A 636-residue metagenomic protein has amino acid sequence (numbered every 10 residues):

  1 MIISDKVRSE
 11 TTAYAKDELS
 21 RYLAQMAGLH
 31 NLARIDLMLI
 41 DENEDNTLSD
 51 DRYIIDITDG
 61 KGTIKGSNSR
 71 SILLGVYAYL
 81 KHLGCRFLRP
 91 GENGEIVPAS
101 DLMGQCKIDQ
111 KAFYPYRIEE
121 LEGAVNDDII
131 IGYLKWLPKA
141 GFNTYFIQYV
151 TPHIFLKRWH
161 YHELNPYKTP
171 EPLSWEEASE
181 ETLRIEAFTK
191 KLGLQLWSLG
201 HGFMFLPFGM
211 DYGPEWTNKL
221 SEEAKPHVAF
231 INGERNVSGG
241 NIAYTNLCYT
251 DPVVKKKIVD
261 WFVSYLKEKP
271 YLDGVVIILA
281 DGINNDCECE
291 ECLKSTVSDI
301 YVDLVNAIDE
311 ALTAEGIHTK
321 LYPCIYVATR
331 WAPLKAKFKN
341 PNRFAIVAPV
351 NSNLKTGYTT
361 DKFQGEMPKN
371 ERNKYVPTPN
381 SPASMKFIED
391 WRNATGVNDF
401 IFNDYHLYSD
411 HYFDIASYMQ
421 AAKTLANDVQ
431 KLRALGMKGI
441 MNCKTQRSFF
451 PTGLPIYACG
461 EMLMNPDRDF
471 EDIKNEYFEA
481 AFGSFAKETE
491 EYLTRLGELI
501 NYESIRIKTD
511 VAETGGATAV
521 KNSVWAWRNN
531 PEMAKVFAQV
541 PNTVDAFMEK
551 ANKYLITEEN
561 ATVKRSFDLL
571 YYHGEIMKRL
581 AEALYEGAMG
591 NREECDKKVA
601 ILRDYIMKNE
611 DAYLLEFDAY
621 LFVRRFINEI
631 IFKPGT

Functional and structural regions predicted by a protein language model:
M1-F113: Contiguous, structured surface segment used for ligand recognition
V7-R8, A27, S49, F113-N380 (+11 more regions): Aromatic-lined carbohydrate-binding surfaces of glycoside hydrolases
L19, G75-F87, F449-M464, Y477: Short, Φ-rich (hydrophobic/aromatic) sequence segments
L23, V429-K431: Cysteine-centered nucleophilic/redox motifs
A27-A33, E268-L272, A314-T319, K553-T562 (+1 more regions): Surface-exposed helix-capping loop/turn segments at secondary-structure junctions
A383, L432: Aromatic-rich surface patch/π-platform used for binding flat ligands and interfaces
E471-E490, G590-N591: Carbohydrate-binding surfaces of carbohydrate-active enzymes
G516-T636: Histidine-centered catalytic/metal-binding microenvironments
